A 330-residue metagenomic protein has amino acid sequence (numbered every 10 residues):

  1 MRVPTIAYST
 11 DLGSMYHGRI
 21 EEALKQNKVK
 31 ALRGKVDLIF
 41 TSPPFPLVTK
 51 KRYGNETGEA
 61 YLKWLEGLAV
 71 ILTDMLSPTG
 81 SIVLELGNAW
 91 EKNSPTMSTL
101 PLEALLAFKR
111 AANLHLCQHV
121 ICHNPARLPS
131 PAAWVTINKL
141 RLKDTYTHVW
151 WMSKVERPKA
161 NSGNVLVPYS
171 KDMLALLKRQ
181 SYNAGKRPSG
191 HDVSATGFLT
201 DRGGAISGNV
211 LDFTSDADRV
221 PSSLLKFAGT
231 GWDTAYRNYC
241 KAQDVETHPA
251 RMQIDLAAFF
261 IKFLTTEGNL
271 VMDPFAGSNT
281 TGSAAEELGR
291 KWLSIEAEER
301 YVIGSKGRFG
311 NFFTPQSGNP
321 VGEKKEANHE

Functional and structural regions predicted by a protein language model:
M1-G304, N311-F312, H329: Core catalytic lobe of class I
G310-N328: Conserved phosphoryl-transfer catalytic core
